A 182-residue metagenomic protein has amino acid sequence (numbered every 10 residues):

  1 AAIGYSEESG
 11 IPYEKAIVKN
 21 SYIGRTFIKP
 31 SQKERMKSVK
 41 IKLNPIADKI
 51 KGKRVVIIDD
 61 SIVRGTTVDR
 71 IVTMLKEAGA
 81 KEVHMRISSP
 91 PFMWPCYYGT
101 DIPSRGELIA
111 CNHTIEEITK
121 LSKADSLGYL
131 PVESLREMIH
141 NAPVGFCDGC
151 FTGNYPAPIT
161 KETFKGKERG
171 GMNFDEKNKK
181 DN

Functional and structural regions predicted by a protein language model:
A1-N182: PRPP-associated nucleotide enzymes
